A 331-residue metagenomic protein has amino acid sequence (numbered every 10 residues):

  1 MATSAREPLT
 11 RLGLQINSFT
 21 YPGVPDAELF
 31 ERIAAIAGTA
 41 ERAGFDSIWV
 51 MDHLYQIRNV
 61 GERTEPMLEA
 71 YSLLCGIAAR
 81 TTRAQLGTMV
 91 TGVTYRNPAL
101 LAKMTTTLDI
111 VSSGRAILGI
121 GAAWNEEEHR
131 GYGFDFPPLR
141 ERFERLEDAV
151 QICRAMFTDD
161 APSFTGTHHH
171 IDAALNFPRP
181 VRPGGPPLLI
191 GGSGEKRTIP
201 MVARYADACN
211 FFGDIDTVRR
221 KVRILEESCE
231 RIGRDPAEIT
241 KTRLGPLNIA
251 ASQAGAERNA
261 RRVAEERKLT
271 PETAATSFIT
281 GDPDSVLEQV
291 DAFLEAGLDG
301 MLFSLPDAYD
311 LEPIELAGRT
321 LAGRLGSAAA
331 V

Functional and structural regions predicted by a protein language model:
M1-P8, I16, D46, R140-R182 (+5 more regions): An alpha-helical appendage that flanks or caps ligand/catalytic pockets
M1-R80, G184-P186, S304: N-terminal beta1-alpha1-beta2 module of alpha/beta enzyme domains
A2-T10, Q56-G61, T88, T94-Y205 (+4 more regions): Internal, glycine-rich beta/alpha segment that forms the wall or movable "lid" of small-molecule/cofactor binding
L12-I16, I48-V50, L86-T88, A116-I120 (+4 more regions): Hydrophobic faces of well-ordered beta-strands that scaffold small-molecule active sites in alpha/beta enzyme cores
S18-F30, T91-A99, G184-G194, E272-D284: Active-site mouth loops of central-metabolism enzymes
A27-A40, L101-M104, G192-M201, N259 (+1 more regions): Short, acidic/polar
A43, V111, R204-Y205, A296-L298: Structural motif
G61-L86, R145-I152, L316-V331: Alpha-helix-loop-beta-strand connector modules within alpha/beta enzyme cores
